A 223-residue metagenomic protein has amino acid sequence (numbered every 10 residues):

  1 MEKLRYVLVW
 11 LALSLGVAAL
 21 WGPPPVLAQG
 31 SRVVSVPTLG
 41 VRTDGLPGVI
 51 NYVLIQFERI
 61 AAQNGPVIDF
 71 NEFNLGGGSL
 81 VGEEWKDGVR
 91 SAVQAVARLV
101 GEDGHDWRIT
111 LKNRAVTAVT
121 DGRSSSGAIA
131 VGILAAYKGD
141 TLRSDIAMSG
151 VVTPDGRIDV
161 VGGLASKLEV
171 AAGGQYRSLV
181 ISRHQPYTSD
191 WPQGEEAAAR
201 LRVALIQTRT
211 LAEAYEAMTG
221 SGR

Functional and structural regions predicted by a protein language model:
M1-L11: Bacterial N-terminal signal peptides that target proteins for export
V7, V26-R223: Peripheral, non-AAA+ core regions of ATP-driven protein-machinery
W10-A19: Bacterial N-terminal signal peptides
S14, P25-V26: Cleavable N-terminal signal peptides
G22: Conserved, well-structured beta-alpha core segment at the onset of a catalytic domain
